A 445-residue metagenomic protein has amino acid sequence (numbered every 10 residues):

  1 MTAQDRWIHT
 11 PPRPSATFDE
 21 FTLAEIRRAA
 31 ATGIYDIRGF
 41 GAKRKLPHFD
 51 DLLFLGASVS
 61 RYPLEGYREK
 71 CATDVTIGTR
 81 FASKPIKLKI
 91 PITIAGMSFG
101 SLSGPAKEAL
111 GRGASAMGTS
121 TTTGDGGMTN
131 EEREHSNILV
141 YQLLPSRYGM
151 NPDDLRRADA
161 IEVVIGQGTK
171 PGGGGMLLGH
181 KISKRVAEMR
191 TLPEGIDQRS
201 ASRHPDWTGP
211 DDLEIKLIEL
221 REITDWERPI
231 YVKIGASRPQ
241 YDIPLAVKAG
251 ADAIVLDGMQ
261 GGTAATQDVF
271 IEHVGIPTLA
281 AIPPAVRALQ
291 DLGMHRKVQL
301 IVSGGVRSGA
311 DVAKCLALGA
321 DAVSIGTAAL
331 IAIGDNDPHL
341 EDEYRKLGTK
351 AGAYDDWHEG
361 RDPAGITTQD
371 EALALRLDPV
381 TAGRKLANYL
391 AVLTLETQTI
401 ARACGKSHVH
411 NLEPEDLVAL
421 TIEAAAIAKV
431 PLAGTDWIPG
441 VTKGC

Functional and structural regions predicted by a protein language model:
M1-I92, G96, S101-S115, T119-S120 (+6 more regions): Conserved, well-structured core domains of diverse proteins
G118-T119, A158, A251, A320 (+1 more regions): A structural motif
T121-T122, I161, I254, V323: Hydrophobic residues within beta-strands of alpha/beta enzymes
G124-G126, W226-K233, H295, C404-P414: Flexible, glycine/charged-enriched surface loops at secondary-structure junctions
R157, E162-V164, T169-L192, H358-A372 (+1 more regions): Mobile "lid/hinge" segments at catalytic clefts and subdomain interfaces of large enzymes
G179-I182, V186-M189, E194-W207, A264-A280 (+1 more regions): Glycine-rich tight-turn/loop motif centered on a GG-T
T191, D206, T327-K406, I427-C445: Ligand-binding clefts of soluble mixed alpha/beta catalytic domains
H204-A374: Glycine-rich phosphate/ribose-binding loops and adjacent secondary-structure elements that form binding surfaces
